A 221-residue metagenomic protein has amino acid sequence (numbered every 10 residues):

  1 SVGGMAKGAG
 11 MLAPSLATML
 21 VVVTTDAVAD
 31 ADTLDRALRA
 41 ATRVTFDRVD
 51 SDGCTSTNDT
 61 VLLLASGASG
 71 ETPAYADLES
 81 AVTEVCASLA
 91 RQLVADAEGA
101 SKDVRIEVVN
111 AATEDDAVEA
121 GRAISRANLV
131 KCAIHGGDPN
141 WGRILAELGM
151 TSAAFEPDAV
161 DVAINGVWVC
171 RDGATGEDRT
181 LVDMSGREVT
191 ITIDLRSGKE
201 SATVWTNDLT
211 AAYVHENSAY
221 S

Functional and structural regions predicted by a protein language model:
S1-S221: A structural signal for small-residue-enriched, beta-sheet-centric alpha/beta enzyme cores and oligomeric scaffold folds
